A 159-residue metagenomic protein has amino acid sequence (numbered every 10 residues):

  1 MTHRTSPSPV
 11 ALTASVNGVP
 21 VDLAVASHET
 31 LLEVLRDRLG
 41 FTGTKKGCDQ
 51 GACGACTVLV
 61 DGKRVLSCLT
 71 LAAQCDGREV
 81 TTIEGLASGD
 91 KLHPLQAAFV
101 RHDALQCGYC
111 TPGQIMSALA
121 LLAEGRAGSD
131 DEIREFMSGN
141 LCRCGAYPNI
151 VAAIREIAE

Functional and structural regions predicted by a protein language model:
M1-E159: Signature of N-terminal electron-transfer/Fe-S-associated modules in redox systems
